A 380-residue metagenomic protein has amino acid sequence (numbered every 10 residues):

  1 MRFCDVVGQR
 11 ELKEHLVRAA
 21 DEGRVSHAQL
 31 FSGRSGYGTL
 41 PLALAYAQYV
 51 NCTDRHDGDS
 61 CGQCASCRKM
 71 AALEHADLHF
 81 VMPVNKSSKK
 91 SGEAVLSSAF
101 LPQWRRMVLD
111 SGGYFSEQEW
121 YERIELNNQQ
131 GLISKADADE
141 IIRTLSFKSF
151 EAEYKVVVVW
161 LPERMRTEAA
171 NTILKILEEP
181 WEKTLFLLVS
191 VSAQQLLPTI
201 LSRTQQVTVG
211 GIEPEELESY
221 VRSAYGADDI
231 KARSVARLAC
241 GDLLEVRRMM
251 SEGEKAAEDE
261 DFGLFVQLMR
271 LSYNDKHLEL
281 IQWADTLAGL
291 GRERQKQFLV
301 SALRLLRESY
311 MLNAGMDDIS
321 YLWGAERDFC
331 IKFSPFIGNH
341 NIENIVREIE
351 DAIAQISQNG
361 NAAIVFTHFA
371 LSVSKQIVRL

Functional and structural regions predicted by a protein language model:
R2-E168: Clamp-loader machinery-focused feature within the broader ASCE/P-loop NTPase space
R2-N51, R55-D57, A65-K69, E182-L185 (+2 more regions): Charged, glycine-rich active-site and insertion segments that engage polyanionic ligands
V95-L96, I176-W181, Q206: A short alpha->loop->secondary-structure connector
R143, K175, S202: Conserved adenine-binding aromatic site and its adjacent loop/helix in ATP-hydrolyzing domains
S146, N171-L185: Conserved catalytic/switch belt of AAA+ P-loop NTPases
V156-W160, I173, T184-S190: Structural recognition of the conserved hydrophobic beta-strand(s) that form the central parallel beta-sheet of P-loop
T167-N171, K296: Conserved strand-to-helix beginnings and helix N-cap segments that scaffold or border functional pockets
